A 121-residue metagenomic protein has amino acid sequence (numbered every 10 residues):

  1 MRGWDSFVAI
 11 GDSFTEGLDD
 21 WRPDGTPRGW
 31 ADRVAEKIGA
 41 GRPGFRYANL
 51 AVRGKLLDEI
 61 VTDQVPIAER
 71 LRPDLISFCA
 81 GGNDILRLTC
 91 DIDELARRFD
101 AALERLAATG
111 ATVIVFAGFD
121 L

Functional and structural regions predicted by a protein language model:
M1-R53, V65-R72: Serine-esterase "nucleophile elbow" of acetyl-processing enzymes
E16-D20, D58, D84-T89: A short acidic, helix-capping loop that chelates divalent metal ions and anchors anionic groups
G25-R28, E59, D93: Conserved phosphate-coordination/catalytic loops
A51, K55, A80-G81: Cell-envelope and extracellular/periplasmic
K55-D63: Structural motif
T62-L121: Alpha-helical cap/lid subdomain in secreted, periplasmic, or secretory-pathway luminal O-acyl-processing enzymes
